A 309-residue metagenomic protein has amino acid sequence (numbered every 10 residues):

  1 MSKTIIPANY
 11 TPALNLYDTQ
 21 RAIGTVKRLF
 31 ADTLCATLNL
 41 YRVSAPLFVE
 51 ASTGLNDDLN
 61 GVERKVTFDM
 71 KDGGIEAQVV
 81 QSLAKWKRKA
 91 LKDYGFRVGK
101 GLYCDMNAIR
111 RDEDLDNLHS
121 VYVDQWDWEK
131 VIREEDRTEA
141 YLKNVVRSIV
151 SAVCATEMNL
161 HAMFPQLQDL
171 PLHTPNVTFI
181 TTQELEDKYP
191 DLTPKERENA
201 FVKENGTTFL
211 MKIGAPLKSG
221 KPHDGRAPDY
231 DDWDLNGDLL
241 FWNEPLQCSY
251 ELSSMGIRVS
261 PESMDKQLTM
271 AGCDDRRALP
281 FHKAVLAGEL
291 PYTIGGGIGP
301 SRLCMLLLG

Functional and structural regions predicted by a protein language model:
S2-H119, D127-V131: Class II aminoacyl-tRNA synthetase-like tRNA-binding/catalytic domains
I5-T11, D124-Q125, S260-E262, A284: Short acidic (Asp/Glu) and glycine-rich catalytic loops that position anionic groups and cofactors
D18-T25, L29, R137-N144, S148 (+3 more regions): Generic recognition of stable, solvent-exposed alpha-helical segments in well-folded globular domains
L29-T37, S148, A152, L306: Generic, well-ordered alpha-helical scaffold segments in large soluble proteins
A36-V43, M158-M163, L306: Surface-exposed helix-capping loop/turn segments at secondary-structure junctions
F68-M70, K92-V98, L118-S120, D169 (+4 more regions): A general structural signal for short secondary-structure junctions and capping/turn motifs
G99, C104-E196: Extended, charged alpha-beta segments that form solvent-exposed binding/catalytic grooves in nucleic-acid-handling
I109, F179-G309: A translation/RNA-centric and nucleic-acid-associated enzymatic feature enriched in Class II aminoacyl-tRNA synthetases
